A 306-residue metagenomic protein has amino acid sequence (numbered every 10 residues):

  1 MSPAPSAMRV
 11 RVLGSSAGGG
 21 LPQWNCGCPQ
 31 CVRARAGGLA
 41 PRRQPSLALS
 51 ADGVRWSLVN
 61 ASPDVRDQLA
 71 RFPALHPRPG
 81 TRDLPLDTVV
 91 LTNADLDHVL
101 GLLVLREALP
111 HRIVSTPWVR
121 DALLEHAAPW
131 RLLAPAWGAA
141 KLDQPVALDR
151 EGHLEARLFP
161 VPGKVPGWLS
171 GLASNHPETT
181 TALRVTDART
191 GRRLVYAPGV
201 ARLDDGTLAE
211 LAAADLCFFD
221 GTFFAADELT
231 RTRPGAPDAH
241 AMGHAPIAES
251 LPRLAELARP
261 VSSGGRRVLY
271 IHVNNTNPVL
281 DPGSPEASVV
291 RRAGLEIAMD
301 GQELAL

Functional and structural regions predicted by a protein language model:
P3, T116-T181, A293-L304: Metallo-beta-lactamase
P5-R11: Extreme N-terminal starter segment of soluble prokaryotic enzymes
G19-Q44, Q144-A239: Active-site-proximal loop/helix segment associated with metal-binding centers of metalloenzymes
G20, V99-L100, D227, V279: Glycine/Thr-rich phosphate-binding loops of Rossmann-like dinucleotide-binding domains
L21-A94, L100-V104, L203-E210: Pre-active-site segment of Zn-dependent metallo-hydrolases
A48-S50, R184-T186, E303-A305: Short, well-ordered beta-strand micro-motif
L58-S62, P85-D97, S115-T116, V195-V200 (+3 more regions): Active-site neighborhood of phospho(di)ester-bond hydrolases with catalytic His/Asp-centered motifs
T180, G191-R193, A201-G301: Cap/insert and terminal regions of metallo-dependent hydrolase folds
